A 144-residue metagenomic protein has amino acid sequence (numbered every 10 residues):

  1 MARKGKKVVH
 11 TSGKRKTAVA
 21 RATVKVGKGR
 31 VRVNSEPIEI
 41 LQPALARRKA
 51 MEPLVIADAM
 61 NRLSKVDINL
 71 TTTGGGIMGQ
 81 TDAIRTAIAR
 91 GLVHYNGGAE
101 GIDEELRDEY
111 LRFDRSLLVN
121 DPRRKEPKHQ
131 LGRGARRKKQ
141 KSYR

Functional and structural regions predicted by a protein language model:
A2-T11, A20, V24-K25, G29-T73 (+2 more regions): Structured, basic alpha/beta domains of bacterial-type, RNA-associated proteins
R15-T17: Short, surface-exposed loop/turn motifs at beta-strand boundaries within globular domains
Q80-I84: Hydrophobic (often cysteine-bearing) scaffold residues that line and stabilize catalytic clefts of nucleotide/cofactor
